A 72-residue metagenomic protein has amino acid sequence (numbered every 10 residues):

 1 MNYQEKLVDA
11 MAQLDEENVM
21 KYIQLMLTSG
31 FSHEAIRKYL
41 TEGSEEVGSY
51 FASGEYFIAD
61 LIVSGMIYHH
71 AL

Functional and structural regions predicted by a protein language model:
M1-L72: Long amphipathic alpha-helical segments
